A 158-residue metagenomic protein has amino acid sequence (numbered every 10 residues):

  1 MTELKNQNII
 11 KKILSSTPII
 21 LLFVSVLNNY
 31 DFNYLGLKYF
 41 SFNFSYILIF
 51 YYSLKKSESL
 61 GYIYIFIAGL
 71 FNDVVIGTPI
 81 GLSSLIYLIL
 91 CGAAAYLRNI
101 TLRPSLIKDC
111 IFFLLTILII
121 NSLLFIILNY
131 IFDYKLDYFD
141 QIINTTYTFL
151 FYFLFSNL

Functional and structural regions predicted by a protein language model:
M1-L158: Terminal, non-globular segments
